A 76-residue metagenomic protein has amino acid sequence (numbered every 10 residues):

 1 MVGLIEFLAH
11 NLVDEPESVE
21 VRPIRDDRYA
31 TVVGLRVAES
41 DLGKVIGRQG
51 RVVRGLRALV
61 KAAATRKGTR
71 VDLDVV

Functional and structural regions predicted by a protein language model:
M1-L42, G55-V76: RNA-contacting regions in translation and RNA-metabolism proteins, encompassing KH/S1 modules where present
I46-G50: Glycine-centered tight-turn and secondary-structure capping sites
